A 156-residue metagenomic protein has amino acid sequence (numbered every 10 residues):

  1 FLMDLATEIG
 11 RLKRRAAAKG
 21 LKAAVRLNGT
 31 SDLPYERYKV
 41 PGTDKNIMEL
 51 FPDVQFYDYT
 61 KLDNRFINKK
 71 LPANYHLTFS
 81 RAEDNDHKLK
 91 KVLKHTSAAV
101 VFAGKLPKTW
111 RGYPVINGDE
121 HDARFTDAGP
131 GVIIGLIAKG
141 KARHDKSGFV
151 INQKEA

Functional and structural regions predicted by a protein language model:
F1-A156: Class I S-adenosyl-L-methionine
